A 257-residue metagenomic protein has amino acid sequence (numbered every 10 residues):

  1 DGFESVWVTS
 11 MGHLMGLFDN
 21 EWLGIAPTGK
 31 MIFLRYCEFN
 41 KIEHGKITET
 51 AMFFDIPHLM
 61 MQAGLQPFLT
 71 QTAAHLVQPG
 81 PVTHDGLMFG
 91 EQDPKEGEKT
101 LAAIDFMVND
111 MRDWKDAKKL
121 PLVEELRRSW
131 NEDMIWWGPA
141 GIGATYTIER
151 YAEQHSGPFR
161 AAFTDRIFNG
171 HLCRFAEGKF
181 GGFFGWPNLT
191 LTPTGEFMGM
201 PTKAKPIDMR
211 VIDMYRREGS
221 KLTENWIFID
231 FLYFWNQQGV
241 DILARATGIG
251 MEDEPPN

Functional and structural regions predicted by a protein language model:
D1-N257: C-terminal and inter-domain tail/linker signature
